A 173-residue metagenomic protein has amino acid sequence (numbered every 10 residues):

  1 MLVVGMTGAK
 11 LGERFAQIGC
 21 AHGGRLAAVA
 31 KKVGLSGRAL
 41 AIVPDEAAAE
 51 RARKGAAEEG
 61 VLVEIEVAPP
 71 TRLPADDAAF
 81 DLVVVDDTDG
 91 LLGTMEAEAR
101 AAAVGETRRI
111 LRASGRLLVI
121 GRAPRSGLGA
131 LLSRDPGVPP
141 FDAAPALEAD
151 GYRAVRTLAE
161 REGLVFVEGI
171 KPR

Functional and structural regions predicted by a protein language model:
M1-R14, A28: Conserved alpha-helix/loop element of class I SAM-dependent methyltransferases that forms part of the SAM/SAH-binding
K10-E13, T71-V84: A short acidic, Gly/Pro-enriched loop at the edge of an enzyme's catalytic core that lines a small-molecule cofactor
R14-A16, A21-R72: Class I SAM-dependent methyltransferase SAM/SAH-binding core
K31, E98-A113: A short glycine-rich, Lys/Arg-flanked "PGG" loop and its adjoining helix->strand segment in the class I
D81-A99: A short SAM/SAH-binding and catalytic strip from SAM-dependent methyltransferases
S114-G121: Conserved beta-strand signature within the Rossmann-like core of class I S-adenosyl-L-methionine
D135-G151: Short alpha-helix
D150-R173: Core SAM-dependent methyltransferase catalytic element
